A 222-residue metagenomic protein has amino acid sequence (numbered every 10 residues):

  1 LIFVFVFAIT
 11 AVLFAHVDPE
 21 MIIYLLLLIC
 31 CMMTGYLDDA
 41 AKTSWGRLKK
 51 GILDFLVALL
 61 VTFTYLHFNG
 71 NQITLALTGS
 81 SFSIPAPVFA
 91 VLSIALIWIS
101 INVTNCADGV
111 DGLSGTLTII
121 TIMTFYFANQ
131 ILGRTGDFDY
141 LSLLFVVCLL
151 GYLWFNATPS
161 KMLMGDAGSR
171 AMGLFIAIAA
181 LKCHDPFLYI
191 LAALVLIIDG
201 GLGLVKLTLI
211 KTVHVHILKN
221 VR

Functional and structural regions predicted by a protein language model:
L1-I198: "…together with the soluble PPM/PP2C metallo-phosphatase catalytic core" -> "…together with the soluble PPM/PP2C
L194-R222: Membrane-proximal soluble regions of multi-pass membrane proteins
